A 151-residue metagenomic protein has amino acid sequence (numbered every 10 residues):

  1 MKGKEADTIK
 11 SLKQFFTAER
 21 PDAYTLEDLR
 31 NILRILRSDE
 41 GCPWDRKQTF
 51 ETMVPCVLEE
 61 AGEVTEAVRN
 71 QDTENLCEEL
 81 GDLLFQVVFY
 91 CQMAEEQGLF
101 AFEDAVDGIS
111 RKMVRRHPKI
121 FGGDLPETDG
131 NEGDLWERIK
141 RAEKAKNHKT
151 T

Functional and structural regions predicted by a protein language model:
M1-E79, F85-T151: Flexible "arm" and connector segments at domain edges
